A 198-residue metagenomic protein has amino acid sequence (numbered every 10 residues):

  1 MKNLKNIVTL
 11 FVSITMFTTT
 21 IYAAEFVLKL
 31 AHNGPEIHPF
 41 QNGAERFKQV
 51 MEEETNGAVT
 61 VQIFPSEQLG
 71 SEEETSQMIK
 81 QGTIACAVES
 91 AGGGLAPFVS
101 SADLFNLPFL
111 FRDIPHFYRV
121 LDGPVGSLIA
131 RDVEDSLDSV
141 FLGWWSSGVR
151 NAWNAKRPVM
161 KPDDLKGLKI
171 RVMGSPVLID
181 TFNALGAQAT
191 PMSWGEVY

Functional and structural regions predicted by a protein language model:
M1-N6: Positively charged n-region of N-terminal signal peptides that target proteins for export
V8-T19: Bacterial N-terminal signal peptides
I21-H32, E45, E52-T60, D135 (+1 more regions): Immediate post-signal peptide segment of exported/extracytoplasmic ligand-binding proteins
K29-R46, S66-S71: Extracytoplasmic "Venus flytrap"
I37-Q62, P176-D180: Short, polar/charged alpha-helical segment
R46, E53-E54, T60-I79, A85: Extracytoplasmic small-molecule ligand-binding "clamshell" domains of the periplasmic binding protein/Venus flytrap
K48-Q49, K80, A85, S90-M192: Contiguous mixed-secondary-structure segments that line small-molecule binding/active-site clefts of soluble domains
V61-G70, R171-M173, A187-E196: Short beta-strand-to-loop elements that line the ligand-binding cleft of bilobed periplasmic-binding protein-like
